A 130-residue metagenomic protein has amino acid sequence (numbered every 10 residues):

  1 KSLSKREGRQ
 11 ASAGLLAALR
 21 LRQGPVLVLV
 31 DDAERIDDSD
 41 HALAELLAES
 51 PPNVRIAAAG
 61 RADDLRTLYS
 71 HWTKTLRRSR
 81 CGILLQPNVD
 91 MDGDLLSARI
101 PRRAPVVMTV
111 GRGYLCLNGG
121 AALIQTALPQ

Functional and structural regions predicted by a protein language model:
K1, R6, P25-V26, G60 (+1 more regions): Phosphate-binding and hydrolysis-coupling loops of NTP-dependent motor/remodeling domains
K1-C81: P-loop NTPase catalytic phosphate-binding loop
